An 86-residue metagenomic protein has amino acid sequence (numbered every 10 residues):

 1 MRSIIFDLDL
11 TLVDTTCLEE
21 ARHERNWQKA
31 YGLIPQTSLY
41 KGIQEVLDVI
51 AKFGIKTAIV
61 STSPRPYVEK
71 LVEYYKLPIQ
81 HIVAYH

Functional and structural regions predicted by a protein language model:
M1-L18: Asp-based phosphoryl-transfer active-site loop
S3-I5, A58, H81: Hydrophobic "anchor" residues on beta-strands that sit immediately upstream of conserved functional sites
T11-L12, P64-P66: Short, solvent-exposed loop/turn segments at secondary-structure junctions
T15-C17, R22, V68-K70: Short glycine-/acidic-enriched loop or helix-start segments at secondary-structure transitions that form or flank
L18-K29, L77-V83: Short, basic/glycine-rich phosphate-binding loops at helix/coil junctions that contact nucleotide phosphates
Y31-I59, R65-E69: Short, acidic loop-to-helix structural element flanking the phosphoryl-transfer center in phosphate-processing enzymes
R65-H86: Substrate-recognition "cap/lid" segment bordering the active-site pocket of phosphatases
